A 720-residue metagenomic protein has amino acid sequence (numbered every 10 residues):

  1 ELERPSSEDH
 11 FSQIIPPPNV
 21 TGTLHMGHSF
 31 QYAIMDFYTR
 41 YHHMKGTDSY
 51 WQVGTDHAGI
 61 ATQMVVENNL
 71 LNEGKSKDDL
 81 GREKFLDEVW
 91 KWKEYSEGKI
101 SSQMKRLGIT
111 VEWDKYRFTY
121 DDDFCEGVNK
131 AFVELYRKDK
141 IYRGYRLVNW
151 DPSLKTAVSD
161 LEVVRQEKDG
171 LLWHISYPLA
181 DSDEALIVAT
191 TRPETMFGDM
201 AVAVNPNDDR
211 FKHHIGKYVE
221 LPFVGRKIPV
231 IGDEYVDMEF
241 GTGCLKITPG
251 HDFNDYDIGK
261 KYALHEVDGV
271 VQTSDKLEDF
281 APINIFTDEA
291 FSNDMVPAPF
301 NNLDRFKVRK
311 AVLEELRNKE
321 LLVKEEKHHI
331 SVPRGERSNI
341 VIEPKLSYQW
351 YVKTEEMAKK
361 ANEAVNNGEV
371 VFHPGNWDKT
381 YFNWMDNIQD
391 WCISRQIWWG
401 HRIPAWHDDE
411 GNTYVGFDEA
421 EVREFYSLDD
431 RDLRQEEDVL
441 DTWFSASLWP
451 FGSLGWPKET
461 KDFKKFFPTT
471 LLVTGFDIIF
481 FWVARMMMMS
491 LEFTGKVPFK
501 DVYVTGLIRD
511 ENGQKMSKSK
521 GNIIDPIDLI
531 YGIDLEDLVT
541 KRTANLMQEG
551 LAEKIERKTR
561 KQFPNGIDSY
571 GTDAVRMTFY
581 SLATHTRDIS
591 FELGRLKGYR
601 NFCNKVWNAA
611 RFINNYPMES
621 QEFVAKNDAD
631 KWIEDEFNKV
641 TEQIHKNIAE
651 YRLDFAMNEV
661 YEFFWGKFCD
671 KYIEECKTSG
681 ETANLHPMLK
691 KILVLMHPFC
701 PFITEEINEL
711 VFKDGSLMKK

Functional and structural regions predicted by a protein language model:
E1-N207, T248-K261, H265-M295, R305 (+12 more regions): N-terminal, positively charged nucleic-acid-binding surface of large information/translation enzymes
S7, A157-A185, D390-W391, H401 (+12 more regions): Flexible, glycine/threonine-enriched loop-and-boundary segments that flank and lead into catalytic domains of large
S7-I15, F37, E73-S76, S101-G108 (+12 more regions): Active-site-adjacent bridging/hinge elements
P16-L24, R82-L86, V111-F118, E239-L245 (+11 more regions): Glycine- and acidic
G27-T39, T55-D56, F124-G127, A185-E315 (+6 more regions): Structured ligand/cofactor/substrate-binding pocket environments in proteins
G59, Q63, R82, E97 (+23 more regions): Alpha-helix initiation and N-capping motif
Q103-V111, D123-T156, G170, M385-D409 (+4 more regions): Helix-rich, typically C-terminal accessory recognition domains appended to large enzymatic cores
L154, S182, V224, S338 (+2 more regions): Short Cys/His-rich metal-coordination motifs, predominantly Zn2+-binding knuckles/fingers
